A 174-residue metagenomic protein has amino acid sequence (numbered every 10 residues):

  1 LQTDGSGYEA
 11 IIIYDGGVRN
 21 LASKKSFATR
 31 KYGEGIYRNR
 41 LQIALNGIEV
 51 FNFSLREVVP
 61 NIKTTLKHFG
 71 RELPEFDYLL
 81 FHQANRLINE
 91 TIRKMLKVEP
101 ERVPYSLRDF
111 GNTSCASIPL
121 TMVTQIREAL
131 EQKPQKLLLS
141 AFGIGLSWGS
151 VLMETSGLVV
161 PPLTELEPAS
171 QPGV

Functional and structural regions predicted by a protein language model:
L1-R56, P60, E154-V174: Condensing-enzyme catalytic core mediating Claisen C-C bond formation in acyl metabolism
L55-I62, L66, L73, D77-V174: Claisen-condensing/thiolase-fold acyl-transfer catalytic domains that form or cleave C-C bonds in fatty acid
